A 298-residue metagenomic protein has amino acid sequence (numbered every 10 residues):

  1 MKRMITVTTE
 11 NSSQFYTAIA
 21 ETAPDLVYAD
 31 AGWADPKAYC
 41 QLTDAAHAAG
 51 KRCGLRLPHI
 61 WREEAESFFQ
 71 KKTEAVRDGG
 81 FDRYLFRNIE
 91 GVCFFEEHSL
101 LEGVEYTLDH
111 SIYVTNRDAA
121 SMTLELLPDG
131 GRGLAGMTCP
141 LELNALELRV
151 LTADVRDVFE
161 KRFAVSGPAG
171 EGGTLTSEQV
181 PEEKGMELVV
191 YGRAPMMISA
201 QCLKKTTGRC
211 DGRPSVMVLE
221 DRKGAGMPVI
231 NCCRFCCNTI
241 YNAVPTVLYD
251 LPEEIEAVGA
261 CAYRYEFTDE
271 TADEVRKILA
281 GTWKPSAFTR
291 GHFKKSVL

Functional and structural regions predicted by a protein language model:
M1-P128, G133-L298: Active-site pocket-lining/capping segments in soluble small-molecule metabolic enzymes
